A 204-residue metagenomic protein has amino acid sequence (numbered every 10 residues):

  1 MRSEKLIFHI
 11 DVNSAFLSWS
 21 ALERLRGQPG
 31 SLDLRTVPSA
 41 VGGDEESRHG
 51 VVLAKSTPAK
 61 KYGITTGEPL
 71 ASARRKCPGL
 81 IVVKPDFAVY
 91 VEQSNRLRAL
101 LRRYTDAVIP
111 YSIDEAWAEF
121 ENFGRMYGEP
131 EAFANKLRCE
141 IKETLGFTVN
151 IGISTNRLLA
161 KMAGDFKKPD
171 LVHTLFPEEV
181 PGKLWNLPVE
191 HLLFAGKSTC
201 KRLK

Functional and structural regions predicted by a protein language model:
M1-K204: Gly/Gly-Pro- and Ser/Thr-rich, intrinsically disordered tail segments characteristic of DNA damage-repair and tolerance
